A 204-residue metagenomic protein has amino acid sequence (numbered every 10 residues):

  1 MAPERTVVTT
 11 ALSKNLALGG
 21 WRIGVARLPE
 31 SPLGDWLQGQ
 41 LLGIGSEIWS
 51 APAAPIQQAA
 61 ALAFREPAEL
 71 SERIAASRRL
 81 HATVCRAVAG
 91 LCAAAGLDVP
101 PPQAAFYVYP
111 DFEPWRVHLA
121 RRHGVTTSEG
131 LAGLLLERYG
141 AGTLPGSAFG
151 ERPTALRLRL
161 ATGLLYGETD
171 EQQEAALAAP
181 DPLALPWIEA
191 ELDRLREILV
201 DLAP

Functional and structural regions predicted by a protein language model:
A2-R79, A178, D193: Conserved core segment of the aminotransferase class I/II
T6, L97, A141: Short, conserved active-site loop motifs that form the nucleotide-linked donor/cofactor pocket
L16, P100-Q103, G150-P153: A short beta-turn/loop motif at secondary-structure boundaries
P29-E30, R65, E113, G163-L165: Residue-level recognition of strand-loop junctions within catalytic nucleotide-signaling folds
A75-R86, V99-H118: Conserved glycine-rich beta-strand-loop-beta hairpin in the small C-terminal domain of fold type I
V117-E129: Short, surface-exposed loop/helix-turn segments at secondary-structure junctions that function as lids/hinges flanking
A120-R122, L134-T143, F149-P204: PLP-dependent enzyme catalytic core of the Aspartate aminotransferase-like
